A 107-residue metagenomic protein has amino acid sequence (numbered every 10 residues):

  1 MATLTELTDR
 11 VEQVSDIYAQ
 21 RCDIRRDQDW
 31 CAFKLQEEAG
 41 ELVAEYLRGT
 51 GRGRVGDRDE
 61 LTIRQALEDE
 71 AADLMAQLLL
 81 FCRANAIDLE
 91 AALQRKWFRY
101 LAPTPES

Functional and structural regions predicted by a protein language model:
M1-A71, M75-S107: Flexible "arm" and connector segments at domain edges
